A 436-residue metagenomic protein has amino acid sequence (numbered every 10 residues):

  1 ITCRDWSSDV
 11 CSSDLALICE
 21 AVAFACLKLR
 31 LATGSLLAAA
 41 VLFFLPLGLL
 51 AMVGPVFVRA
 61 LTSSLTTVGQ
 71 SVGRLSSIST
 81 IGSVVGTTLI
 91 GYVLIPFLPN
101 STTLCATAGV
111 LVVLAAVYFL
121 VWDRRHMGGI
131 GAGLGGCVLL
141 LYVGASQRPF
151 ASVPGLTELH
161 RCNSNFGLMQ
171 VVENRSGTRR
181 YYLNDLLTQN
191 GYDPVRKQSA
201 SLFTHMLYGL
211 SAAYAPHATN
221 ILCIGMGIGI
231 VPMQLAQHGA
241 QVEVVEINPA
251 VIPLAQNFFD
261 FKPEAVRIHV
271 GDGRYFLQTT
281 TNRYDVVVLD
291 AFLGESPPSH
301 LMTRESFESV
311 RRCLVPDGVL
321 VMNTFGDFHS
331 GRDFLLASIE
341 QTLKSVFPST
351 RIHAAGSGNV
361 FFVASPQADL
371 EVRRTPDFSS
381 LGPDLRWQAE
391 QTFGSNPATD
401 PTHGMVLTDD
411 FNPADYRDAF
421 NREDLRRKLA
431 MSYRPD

Functional and structural regions predicted by a protein language model:
I1: Glycine-rich, basic loop-to-helix element that forms the pyrophosphate-binding segment of sugar-nucleotide handling
R4-C162, E173-T178, L186-Y192, Y208 (+10 more regions): Alpha-helical transmembrane segments of multi-pass membrane proteins
Q170, Q367-D436: SAM/dcSAM-binding transferase cores
Y181: Conserved active-site beta-strand element of glycosyltransferases/polysaccharide synthases
N184-L186, K197: Short Gly/aromatic-enriched secondary-structure transition segments
Y192-H205: Conserved SAM-binding loop and adjacent beta-strand
N220-L222, I228-H238, E243, N248-V251 (+1 more regions): A cross-kingdom signal targeting lumenal/periplasmic-facing segments of multi-pass membrane and secretory-pathway
H300: The serine-hydrolase catalytic nucleophile loop
